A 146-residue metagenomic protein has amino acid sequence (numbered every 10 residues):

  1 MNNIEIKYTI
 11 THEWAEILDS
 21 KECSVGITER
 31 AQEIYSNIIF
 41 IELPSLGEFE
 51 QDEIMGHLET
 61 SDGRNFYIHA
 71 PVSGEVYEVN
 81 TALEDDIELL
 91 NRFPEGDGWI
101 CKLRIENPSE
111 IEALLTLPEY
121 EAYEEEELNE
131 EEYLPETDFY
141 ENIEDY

Functional and structural regions predicted by a protein language model:
M1-Q51, G96-P108, A113, L117-E119 (+1 more regions): Acidic, low-complexity mobile loops and tails
I6-T9, F66-E75: Short coil-to-beta-strand transition motifs
A15-I17, S61, S73, V79: Residue-level recognition of beta-strand microenvironments
E29-A31, E59-D62, V72: Short glycine-rich, polar/acidic loop-and-turn segments at beta strand-coil junctions
F49-F66, L89-R104: Short hydrophobic beta/alpha edge segments that flank linear recognition/processing sites
S73-L89, F93: Short peripheral tails and domain-boundary helices/loops at the edges of structured domains
Y123-E127: Long, charge-rich, low-complexity alpha-helical segments
